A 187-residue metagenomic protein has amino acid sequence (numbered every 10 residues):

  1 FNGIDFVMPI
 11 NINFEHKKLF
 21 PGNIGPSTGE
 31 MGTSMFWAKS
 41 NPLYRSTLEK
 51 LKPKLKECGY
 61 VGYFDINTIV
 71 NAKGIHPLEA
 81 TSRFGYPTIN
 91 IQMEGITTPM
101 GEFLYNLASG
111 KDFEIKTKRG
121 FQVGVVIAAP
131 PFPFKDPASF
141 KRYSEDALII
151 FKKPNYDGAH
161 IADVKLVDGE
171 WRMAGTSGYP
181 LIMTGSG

Functional and structural regions predicted by a protein language model:
F1-P87: Internal nucleotide-binding/catalytic subdomain
N13, T81-S82, A129-P131, K165 (+1 more regions): A broadly conserved detector of short glycine/acidic/proline-rich loop/turn motifs that flank catalytic sites and bind
F20-G22, D112-E114, L166-M173: Short beta-strand/turn micro-motifs at beta-sheet edges
I24-S27, T117, M173-G178: Short, flexible turn/loop "capping" segments at secondary-structure junctions
T33-F36, Y179-G187: Short, well-ordered beta-strand elements within core beta-sheets of diverse protein domains
R45-F64, T81-N155: Active-site "cap" helix and flanking loop/linker of ATP-utilizing ligase/carboxylase catalytic domains
V70, V126-A128, G185: Hydrophobic side chains in beta-strands
A138-T184: Generic long, charged, amphipathic alpha-helical segments
